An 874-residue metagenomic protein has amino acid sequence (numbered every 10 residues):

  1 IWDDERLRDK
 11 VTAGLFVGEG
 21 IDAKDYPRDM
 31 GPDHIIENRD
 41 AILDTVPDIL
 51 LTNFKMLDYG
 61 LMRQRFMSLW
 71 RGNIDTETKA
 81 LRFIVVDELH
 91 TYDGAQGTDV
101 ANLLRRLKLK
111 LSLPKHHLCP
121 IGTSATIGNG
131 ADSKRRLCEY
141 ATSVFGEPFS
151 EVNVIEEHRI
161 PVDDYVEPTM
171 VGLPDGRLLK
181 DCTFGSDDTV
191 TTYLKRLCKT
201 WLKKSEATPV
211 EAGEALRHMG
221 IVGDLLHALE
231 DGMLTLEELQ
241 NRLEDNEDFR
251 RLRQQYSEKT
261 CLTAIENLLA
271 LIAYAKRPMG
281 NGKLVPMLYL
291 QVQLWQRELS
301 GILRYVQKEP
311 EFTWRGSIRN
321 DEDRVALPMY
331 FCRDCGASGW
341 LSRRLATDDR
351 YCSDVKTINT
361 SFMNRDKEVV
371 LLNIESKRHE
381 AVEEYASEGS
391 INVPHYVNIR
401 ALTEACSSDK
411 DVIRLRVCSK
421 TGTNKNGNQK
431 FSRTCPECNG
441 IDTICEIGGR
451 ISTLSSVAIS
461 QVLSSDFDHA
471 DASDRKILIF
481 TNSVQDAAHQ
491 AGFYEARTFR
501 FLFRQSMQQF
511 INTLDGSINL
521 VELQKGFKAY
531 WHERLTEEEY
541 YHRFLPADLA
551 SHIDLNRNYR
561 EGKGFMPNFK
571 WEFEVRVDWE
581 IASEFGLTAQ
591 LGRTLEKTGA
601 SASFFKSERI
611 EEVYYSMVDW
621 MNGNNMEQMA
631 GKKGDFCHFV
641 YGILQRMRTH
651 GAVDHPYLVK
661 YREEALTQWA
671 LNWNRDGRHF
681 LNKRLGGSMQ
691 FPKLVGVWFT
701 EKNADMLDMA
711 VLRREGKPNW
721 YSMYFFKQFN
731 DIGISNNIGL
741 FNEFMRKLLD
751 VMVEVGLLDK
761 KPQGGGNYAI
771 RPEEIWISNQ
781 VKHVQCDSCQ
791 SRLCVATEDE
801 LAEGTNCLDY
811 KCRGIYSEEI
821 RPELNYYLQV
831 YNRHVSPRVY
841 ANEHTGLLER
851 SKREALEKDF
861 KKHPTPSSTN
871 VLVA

Functional and structural regions predicted by a protein language model:
I1, R6, L15-G18, I36 (+12 more regions): Charged, low-complexity interaction segments
E19-A23: AAA+/P-loop NTPase substrate/partner-engagement loops
K24-K79: Conserved helix/coil segment N-terminal to the catalytic DExD/H
L50-L51, I84-V86: Walker B beta-strand of ABC/ABC-like P-loop ATPase nucleotide-binding domains, specifically the conserved hydrophobic
L51-K55, T869-A874: Beta-edge loop/turn motif
F54, D87-E88, A125: Walker B catalytic acidic pair
Y59-R65, E88-L103, D132-S133: Conserved ATPase-coupling elements of RecA-like P-loop NTPase cores
E322, D787-E798: Short Cys/His-rich zinc-binding micro-motifs
